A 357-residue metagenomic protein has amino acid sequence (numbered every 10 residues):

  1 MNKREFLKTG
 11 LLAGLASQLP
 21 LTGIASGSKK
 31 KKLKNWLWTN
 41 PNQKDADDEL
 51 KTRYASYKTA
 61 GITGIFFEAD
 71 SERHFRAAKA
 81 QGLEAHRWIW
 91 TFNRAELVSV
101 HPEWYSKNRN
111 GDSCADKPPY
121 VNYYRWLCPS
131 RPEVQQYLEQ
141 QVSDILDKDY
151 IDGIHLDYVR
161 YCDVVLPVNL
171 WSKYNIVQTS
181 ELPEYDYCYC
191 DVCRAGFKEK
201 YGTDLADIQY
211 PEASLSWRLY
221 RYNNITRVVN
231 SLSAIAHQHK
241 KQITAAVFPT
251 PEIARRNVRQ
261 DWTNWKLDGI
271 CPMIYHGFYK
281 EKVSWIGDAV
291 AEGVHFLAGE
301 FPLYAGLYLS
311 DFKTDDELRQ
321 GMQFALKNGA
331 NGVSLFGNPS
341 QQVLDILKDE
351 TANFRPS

Functional and structural regions predicted by a protein language model:
M1, L21-K34: C-terminal segment of N-terminal export signals and the immediately downstream linker at the start of the mature
E5-A25: N-terminal export signals
S28-L50: Boundary/entry segment of secreted carbohydrate-active catalytic domains
Q43-Y57, V134-D144, E252-T263, T314-F324: Short, acidic/polar
E49-S71, D149: Catalytic domains of carbohydrate-active enzymes, especially glycoside hydrolases
R87-D144: Active-site-adjacent "subsite" loops/lids of carbohydrate-active enzymes
P119-L267, Y275-K280: Polysaccharide-binding and catalytic clefts of secreted carbohydrate-active enzymes
I274-Y275, Y279-E281, G306-P356: Substrate-binding cleft of secreted/luminal carbohydrate-active enzymes
